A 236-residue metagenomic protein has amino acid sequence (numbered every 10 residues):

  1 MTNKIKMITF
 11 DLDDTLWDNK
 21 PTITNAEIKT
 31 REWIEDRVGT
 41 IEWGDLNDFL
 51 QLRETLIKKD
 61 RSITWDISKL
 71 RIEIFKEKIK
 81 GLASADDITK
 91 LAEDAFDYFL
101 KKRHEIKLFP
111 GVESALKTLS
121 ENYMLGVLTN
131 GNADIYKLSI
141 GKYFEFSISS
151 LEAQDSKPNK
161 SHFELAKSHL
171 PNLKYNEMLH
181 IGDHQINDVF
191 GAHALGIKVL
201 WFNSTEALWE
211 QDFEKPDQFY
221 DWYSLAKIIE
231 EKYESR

Functional and structural regions predicted by a protein language model:
M1-I8, K20, D86, E113 (+2 more regions): Asp-based, Mg2+/Mn2+-dependent phosphohydrolase catalytic module
N3-P110: N-terminal helical cap/lid subdomain that shapes the substrate entry/recognition surface in HAD-like hydrolases
K29, W33, A115-N122: A short, Lys/Arg-enriched amphipathic alpha-helix followed by its capping loop at the start of a domain
R37-T40, D66, R103, L119 (+3 more regions): Short N-terminal micro-motifs specific to bacterial/archaeal maturation and metal-cluster initiation sites
V38, A83, N122-Y123, G196: Glycine-centered loop/turn motif at secondary-structure junctions
F109, E121-M124: DNA-binding recognition helix and immediately preceding turn/loop of helix-turn-helix/winged-helix domains
